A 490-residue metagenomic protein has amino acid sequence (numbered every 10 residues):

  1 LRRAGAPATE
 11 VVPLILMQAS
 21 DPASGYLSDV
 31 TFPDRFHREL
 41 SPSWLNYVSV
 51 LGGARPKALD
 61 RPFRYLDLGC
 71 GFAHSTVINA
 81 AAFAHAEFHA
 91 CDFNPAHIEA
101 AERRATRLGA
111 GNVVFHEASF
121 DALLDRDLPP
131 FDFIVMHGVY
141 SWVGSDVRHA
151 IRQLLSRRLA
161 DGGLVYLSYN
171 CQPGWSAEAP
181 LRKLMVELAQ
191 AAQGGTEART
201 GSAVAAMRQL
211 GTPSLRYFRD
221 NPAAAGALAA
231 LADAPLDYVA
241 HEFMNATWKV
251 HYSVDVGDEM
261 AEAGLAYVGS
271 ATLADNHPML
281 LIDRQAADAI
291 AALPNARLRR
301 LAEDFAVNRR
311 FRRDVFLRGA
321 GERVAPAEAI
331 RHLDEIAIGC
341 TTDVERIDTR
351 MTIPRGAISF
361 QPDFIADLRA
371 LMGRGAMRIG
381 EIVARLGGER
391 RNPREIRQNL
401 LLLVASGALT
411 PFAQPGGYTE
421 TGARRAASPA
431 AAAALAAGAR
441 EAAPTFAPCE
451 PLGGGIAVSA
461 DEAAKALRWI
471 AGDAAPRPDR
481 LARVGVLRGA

Functional and structural regions predicted by a protein language model:
I15-R126, P173-L181, A490: N-terminal charged/capping segments associated with class I S-adenosyl-L-methionine
D125-F133: A short acidic, Gly/Pro-enriched loop at the edge of an enzyme's catalytic core that lines a small-molecule cofactor
D132-D146: A short SAM/SAH-binding and catalytic strip from SAM-dependent methyltransferases
H149-D161: A short glycine-rich, Lys/Arg-flanked "PGG" loop and its adjoining helix->strand segment in the class I
G162-N170: Conserved beta-strand signature within the Rossmann-like core of class I S-adenosyl-L-methionine
Y169-G194, S202, Q209-R216: Conserved class I S-adenosyl-L-methionine
F218-G373, I379-Q398, A408-W469: Rossmann-like AdoMet/SAM-dependent catalytic core
D473-A490: C-terminal non-catalytic accessory extensions
